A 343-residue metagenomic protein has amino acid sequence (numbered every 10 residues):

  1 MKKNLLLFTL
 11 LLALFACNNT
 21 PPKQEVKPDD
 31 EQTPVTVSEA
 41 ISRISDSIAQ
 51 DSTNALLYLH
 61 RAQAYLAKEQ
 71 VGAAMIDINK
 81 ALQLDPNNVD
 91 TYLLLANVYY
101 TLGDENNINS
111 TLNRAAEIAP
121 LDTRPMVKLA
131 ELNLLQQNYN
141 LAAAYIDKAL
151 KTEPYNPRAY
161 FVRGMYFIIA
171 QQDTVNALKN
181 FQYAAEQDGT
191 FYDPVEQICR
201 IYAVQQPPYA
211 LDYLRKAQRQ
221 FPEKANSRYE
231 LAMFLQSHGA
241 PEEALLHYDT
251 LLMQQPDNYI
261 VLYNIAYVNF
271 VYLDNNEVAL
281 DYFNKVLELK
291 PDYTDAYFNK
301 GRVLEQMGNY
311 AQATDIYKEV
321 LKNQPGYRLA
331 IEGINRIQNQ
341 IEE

Functional and structural regions predicted by a protein language model:
M1-C17: Sec-dependent bacterial lipoprotein signal peptides
C17-N79, Q83-D85, D90, N339-E343: N-terminal leader/linker segments that initiate helical-solenoid repeat arrays
P21-P28, R302, Q306-E343: Terminal, low-structured helical/coil segments at or just beyond the last alpha-helical repeat
P34-S42, E69-K80, L102-R114, Q136-K148 (+6 more regions): Structural signature of tandem alpha-helical TPR/SEL1-like repeats, specifically the intra-repeat loop/turn
Q50, L84, I118, T152 (+5 more regions): Structural marker of alpha-solenoid helical repeat scaffolds
A55-L56, V89-D90, T123-R124, P157-R158 (+5 more regions): Helix-start (N-cap) detector for alpha-helical repeat units in TPR-like alpha-solenoids, especially tetratricopeptide
H60, L94-N97, K128, V162 (+5 more regions): Canonical tetratricopeptide repeat
Q63, N97, E131, M165-Y166 (+5 more regions): Residue-level recognition of tetratricopeptide repeat
